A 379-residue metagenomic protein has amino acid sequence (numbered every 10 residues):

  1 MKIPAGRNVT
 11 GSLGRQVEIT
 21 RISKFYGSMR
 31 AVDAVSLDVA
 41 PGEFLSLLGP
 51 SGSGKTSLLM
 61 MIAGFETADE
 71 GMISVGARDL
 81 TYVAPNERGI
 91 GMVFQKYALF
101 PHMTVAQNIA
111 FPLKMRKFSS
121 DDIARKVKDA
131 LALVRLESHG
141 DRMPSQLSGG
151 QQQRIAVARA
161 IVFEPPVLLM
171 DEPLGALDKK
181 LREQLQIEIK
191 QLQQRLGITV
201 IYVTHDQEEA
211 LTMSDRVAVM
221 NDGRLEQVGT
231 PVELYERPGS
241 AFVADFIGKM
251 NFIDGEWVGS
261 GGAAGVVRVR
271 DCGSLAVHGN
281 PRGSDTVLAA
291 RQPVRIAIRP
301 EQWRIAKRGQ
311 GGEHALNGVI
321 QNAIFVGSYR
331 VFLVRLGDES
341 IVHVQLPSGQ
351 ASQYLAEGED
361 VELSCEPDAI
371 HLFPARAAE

Functional and structural regions predicted by a protein language model:
K2, M250, S260-E379: Non-catalytic connector elements of ABC transporters
F44, V83-D245: ABC ATPase nucleotide-binding domains
L48-P50: The feature captures the beta-strand-to-loop junction immediately N-terminal to the Walker
A63: Helix-to-loop junction immediately C-terminal to a conserved catalytic motif
D69-M72, D122, D222, D254: Conserved coupling/switch loops of ABC nucleotide-binding domains, chiefly the family-specific signature
G71-D79: Conserved ABC transporter NBD signature motif
